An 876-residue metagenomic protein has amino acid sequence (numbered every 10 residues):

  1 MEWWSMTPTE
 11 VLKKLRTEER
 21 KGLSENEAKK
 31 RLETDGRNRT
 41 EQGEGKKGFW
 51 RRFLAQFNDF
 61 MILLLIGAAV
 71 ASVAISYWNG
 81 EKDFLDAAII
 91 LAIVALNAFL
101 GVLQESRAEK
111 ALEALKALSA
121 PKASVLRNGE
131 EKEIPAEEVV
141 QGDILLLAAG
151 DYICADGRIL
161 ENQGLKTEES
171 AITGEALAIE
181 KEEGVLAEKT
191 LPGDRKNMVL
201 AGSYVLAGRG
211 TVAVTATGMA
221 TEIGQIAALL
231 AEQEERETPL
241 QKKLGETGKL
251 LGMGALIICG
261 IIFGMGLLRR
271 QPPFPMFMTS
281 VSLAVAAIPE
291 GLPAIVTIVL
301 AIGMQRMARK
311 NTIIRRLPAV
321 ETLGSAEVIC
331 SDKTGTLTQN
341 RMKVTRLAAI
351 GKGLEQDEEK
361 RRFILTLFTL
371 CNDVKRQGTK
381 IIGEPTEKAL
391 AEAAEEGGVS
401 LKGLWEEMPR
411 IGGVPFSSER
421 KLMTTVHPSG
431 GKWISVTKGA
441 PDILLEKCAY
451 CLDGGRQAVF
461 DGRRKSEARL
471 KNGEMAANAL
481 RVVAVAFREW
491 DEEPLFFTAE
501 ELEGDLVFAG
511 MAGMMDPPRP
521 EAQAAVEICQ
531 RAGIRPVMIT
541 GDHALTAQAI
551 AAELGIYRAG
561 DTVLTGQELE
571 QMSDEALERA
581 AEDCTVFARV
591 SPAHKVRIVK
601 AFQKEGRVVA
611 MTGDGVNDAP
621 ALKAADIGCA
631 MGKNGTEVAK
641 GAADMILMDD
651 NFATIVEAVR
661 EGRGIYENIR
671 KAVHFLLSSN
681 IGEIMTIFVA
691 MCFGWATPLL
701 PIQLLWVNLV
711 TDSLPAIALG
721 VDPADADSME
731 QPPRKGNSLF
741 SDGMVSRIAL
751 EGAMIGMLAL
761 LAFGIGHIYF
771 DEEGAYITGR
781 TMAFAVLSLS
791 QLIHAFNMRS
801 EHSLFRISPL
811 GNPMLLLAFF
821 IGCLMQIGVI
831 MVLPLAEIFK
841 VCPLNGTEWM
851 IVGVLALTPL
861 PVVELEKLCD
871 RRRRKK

Functional and structural regions predicted by a protein language model:
M1-P732, N737-F740, A753, I768 (+2 more regions): Conserved cytosolic headpiece of P-type ATPases
L85, A775-M782: Membrane-interface starts of transmembrane alpha-helices
T711, I755-G756, R780-A795: Generic alpha-helical transmembrane segments
R747-A762: Alpha-helical transmembrane segments of multi-pass integral membrane proteins
F763-F770, A775: Long hydrophobic segments that form regular secondary structure
